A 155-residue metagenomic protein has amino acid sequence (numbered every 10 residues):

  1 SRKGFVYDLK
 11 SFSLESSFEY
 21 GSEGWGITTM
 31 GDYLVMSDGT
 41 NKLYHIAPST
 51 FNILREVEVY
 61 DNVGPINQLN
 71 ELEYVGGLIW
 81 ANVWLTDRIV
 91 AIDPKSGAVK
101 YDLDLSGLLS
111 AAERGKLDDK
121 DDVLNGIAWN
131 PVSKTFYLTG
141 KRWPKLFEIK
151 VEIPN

Functional and structural regions predicted by a protein language model:
S1, L34-T40, A81-L85, L138-K141: Conserved beta-strand positions in repeat-built beta-propeller and related beta-rich domains
S1-Y20: Glycine/small-residue-rich loop that forms an oxyanion/phosphate-binding "nest" at active or ligand-binding sites
F5-Y7, Y44, V90, F147: WD40 beta-propeller blade core
D8-F12, A47-F51, D93-G97, K150-P154: Short loop/turn segments that connect beta-strands within beta-propeller blades
F12-F18, R55-G64, Y101-L103, L109-L117: A short beta-strand motif characteristic of beta-propeller blades
Y20-T40, V63-V75, A111-P131: Beta-rich, blade/repeat-based domains predominating in secreted/periplasmic proteins but also intracellular
P65-A98: Loop/turn-rich, solvent-exposed surfaces of beta-rich toroidal or solenoidal domains
A128-N155: Blade-level signature of beta-propeller repeat domains, shared across WD40, Kelch, NHL, RCC1 and BNR/Asp-box propellers
